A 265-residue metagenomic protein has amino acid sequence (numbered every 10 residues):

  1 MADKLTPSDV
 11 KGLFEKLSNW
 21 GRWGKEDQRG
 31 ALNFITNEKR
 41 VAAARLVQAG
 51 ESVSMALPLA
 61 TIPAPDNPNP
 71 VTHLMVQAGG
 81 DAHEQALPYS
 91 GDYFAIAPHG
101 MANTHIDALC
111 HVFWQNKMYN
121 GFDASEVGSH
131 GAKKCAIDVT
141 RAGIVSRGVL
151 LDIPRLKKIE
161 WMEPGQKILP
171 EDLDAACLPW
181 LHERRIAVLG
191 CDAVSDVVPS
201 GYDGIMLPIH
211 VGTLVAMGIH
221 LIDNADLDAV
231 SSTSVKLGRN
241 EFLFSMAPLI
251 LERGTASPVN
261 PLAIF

Functional and structural regions predicted by a protein language model:
M1-F265: Active-/binding-site microenvironments in catalytic and ligand-binding cores
